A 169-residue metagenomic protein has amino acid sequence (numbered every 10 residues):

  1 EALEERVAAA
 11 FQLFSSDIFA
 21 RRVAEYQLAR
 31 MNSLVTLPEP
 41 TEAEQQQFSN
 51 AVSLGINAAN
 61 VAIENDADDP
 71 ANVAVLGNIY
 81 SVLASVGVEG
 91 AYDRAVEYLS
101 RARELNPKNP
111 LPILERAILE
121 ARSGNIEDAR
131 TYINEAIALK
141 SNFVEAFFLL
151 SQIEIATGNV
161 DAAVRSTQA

Functional and structural regions predicted by a protein language model:
E1, Q12-E42, N65-V86, K108-I118: Amphipathic alpha-helical repeat scaffolds of TPR domains
E4-V7, A59, L99, I133 (+1 more regions): Hydrophobic/aromatic packing residues within the alpha-helices of TPR/SEL1-like helical repeat arrays
V7-F11, N60-I63, R103, I137: A conserved position within tetratricopeptide repeats
V73-L76, Y80, Y98, I113-E120 (+3 more regions): TPR/Sel1-like alpha-solenoid repeat signature
